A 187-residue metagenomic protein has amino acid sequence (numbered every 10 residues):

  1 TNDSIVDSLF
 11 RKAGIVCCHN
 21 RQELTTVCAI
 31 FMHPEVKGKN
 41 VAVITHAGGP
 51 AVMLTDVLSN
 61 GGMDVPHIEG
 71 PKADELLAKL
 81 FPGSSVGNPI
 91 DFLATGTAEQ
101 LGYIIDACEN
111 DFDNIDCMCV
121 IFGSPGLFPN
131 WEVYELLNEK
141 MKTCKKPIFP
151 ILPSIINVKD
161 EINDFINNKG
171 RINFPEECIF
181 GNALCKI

Functional and structural regions predicted by a protein language model:
T1-P66, E135-I187: Peripheral docking tails and interdomain loops at the edges of cofactor- or intermediate-handling domains
K12, P89-F92, P125, N168: Conserved short-loop catalytic and cofactor-binding motifs
T25, L101-I105, Y134: Short, well-ordered alpha-helical scaffold segments within catalytic/effector domains
K37-D116, V120-G123: Short glycine-cluster motifs
G123-P125, P150: Short, glycine/charged-rich beta-strand-loop motifs at protein surfaces that mediate ligand recognition and catalysis
G126-V133: Glycine/threonine-rich flexible loop motifs
